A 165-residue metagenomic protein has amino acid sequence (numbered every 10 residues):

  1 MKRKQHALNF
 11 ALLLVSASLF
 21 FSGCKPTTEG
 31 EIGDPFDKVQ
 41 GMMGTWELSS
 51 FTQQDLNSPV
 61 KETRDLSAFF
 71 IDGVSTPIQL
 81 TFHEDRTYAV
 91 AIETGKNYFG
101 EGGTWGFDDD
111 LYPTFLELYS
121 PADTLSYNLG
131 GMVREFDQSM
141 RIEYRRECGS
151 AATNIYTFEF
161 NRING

Functional and structural regions predicted by a protein language model:
K2-A11: Bacterial N-terminal signal peptides that target proteins for export
F20-G23: C-terminal motif of bacterial Sec signal peptides marking the signal peptidase cleavage site
K25-G100, D110-G165: Lipid interaction determinants
G103-W105: Short beta-strand-centered aromatic/proline hotspots
